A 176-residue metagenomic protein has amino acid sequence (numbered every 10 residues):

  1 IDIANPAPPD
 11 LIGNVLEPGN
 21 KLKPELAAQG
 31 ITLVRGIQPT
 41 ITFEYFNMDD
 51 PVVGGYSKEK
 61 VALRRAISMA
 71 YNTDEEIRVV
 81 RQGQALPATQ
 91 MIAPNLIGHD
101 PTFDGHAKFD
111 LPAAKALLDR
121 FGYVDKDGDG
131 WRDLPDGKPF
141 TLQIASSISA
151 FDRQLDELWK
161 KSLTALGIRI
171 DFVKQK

Functional and structural regions predicted by a protein language model:
I1-Q82, L86, M91, N95-K176: Extracytoplasmic/periplasmic ligand-capture domains
